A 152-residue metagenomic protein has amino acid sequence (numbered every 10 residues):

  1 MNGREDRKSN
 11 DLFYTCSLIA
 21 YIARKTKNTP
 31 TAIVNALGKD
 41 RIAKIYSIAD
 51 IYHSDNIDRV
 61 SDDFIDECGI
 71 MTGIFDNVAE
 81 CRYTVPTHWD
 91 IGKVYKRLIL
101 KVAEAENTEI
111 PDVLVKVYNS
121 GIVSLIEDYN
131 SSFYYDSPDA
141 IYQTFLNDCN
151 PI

Functional and structural regions predicted by a protein language model:
M1-N2, C68-G69, I152: Intrinsically disordered, low-complexity and often Lys/Arg-enriched segments
M1-R7, A79-Y83: A ubiquitous short alpha-helical element
R4-K8, L12-I65: N-terminal interaction modules that seed assembly of large macromolecular complexes
T26-P30, N107-E109, S131-F133, A140: Short, charged, surface-exposed loops that flank catalytic or proteolytic processing sites
I51-T87, I91: Long, compositionally biased
K93-I110: Long protein-protein interaction modules used by eukaryotic assembly/scaffold proteins
V113: Long, His/Glu/Asp-enriched segments that create or flank divalent metal/ion-associated functional microenvironments
Y118-I152: Glycine-rich, aromatic-bearing surface loops/beta-hairpins
